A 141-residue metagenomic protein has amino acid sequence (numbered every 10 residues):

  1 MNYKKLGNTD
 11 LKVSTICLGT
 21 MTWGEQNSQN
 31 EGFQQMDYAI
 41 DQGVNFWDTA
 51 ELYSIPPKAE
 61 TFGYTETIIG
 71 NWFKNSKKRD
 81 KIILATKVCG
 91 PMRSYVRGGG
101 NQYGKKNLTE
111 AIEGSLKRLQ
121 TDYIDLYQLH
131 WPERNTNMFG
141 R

Functional and structural regions predicted by a protein language model:
M1-I83: N-terminal binding-site loop/beta-alpha segment at the start of enzyme catalytic domains that lines or forms
K12, G90-P91: Active-site/binding-pocket entry motifs
T22, E51-Y53, V88-G90, Q128-E133: Active-site-proximal loop/turn and secondary-structure-junction residues that shape catalytic pockets, frequently
Q26, I55-P57, S94, R134-N137: Glycine/Thr-rich phosphate-binding loops of Rossmann-like dinucleotide-binding domains
A39, K87, R118: Conserved catalytic core of Hanks-type protein kinase domains
F46-A50, I83-K87, Y123-L129: Short beta-strand segments at enzyme active-site cores
I68-W72, K87, N107-G114: Generic beta-strand or strand-like secondary-structure segments
Y95-R141: Glycine/proline-rich, positively charged, aromatic-decorated active-site loop/lid region on the catalytic face
